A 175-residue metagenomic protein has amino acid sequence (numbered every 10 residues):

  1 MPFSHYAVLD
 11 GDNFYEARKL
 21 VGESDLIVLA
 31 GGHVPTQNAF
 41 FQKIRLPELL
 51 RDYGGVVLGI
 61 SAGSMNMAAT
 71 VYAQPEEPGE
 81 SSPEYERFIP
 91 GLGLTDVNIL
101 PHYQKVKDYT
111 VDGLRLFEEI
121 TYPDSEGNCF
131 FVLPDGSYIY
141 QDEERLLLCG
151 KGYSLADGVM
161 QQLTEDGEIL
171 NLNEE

Functional and structural regions predicted by a protein language model:
M1-L26, A30, Q161-E168, L172-E175: N-terminal beta1-alpha1 cap of cysteine-dependent amidohydrolase-like domains
P2-F3, L29-P35, N98-P101: Short, basic, glycine/proline-bearing loop/turn elements
H5-Y6, V28-L29, L58-I60, F131-L133: General beta-strand structural signal in soluble alpha/beta enzymes
L20-E23, K43-G55: Catalytic-core regions built around general acid/base machinery
A30, R51-T70: Catalytic nucleophile loop
V34-K43, Y109: Glycine/threonine-rich flexible loop motifs
Q37-N38, A68, P75: Glycine/Thr-rich phosphate-binding loops of Rossmann-like dinucleotide-binding domains
A73-E175: C-terminal and late-domain segments of enzyme folds
